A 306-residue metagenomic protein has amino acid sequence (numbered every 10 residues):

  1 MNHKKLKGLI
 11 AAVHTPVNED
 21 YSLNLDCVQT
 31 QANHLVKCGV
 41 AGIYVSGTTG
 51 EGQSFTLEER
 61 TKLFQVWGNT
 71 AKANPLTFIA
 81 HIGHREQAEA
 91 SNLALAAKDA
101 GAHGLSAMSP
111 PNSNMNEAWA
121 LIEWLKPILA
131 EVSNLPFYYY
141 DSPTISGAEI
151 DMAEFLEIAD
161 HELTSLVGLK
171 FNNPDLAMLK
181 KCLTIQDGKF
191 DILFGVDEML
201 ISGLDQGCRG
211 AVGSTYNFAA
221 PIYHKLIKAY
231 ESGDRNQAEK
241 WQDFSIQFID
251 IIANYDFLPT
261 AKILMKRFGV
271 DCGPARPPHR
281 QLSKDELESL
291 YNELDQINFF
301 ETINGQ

Functional and structural regions predicted by a protein language model:
H3-E149, N304: Active-site beta->alpha loop and helix N-cap motifs at the rims of alpha/beta catalytic domains
D20-Y21, H81-I82, S113, G188 (+3 more regions): A generic structural signal for short
D26, A88, W119, N173 (+2 more regions): Residue-level recognition of alpha-helix initiation/capping sites
V28, F64, A90, L125 (+5 more regions): A general structural signal for well-ordered alpha-helical segments in protein cores
V36-K37, I201-Q306: Structured C-terminal cap/extension of enzyme domains
C38, K62, V66-T70, A96-A100 (+8 more regions): Alpha-helical structural signal in soluble globular domains
E51-G52, Q87, S113-N114, D175 (+3 more regions): Short secondary-structure capping/turn micro-motifs that flank functional sites
L129-V132, P143-A253: Catalytic alpha/beta core domains of metabolic enzymes, predominantly
